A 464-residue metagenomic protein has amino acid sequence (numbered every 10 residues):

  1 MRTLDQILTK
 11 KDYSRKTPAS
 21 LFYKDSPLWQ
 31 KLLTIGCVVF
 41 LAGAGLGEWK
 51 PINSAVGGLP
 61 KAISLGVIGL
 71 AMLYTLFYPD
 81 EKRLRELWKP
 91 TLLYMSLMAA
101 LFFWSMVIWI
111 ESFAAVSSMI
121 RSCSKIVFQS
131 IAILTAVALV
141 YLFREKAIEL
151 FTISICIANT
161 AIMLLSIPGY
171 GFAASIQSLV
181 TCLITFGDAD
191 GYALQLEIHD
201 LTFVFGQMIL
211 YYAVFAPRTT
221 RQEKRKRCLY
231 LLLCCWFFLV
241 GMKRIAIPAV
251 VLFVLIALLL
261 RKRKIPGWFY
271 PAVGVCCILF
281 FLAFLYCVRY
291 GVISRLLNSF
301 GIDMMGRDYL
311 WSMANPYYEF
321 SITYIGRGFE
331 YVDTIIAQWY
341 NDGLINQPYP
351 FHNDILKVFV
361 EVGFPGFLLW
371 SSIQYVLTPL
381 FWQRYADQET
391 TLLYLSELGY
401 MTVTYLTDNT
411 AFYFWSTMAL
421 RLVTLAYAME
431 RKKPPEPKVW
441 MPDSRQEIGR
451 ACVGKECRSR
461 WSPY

Functional and structural regions predicted by a protein language model:
R2-D80, A100-W109, S166, M401-V403: N-terminal signal-anchor transmembrane segment
I63, P90-F103, F113-Y141, L150-C156 (+1 more regions): Aromatic-anchored transmembrane helix interface
M106-A115, T160-L201, Y340, N346: Membrane-interfacial helix-loop-helix modules of multi-pass inner-membrane proteins that assemble, modify, or transport
E149-I176, Q195-L260: Alpha-helical transmembrane segments of multi-pass inner-membrane proteins
I153, I157, F269, E361-T402 (+3 more regions): Hydrophobic transmembrane alpha-helices and their immediate junctions
L164, P168, L258-F300, P316-E319: A membrane-periplasm/extracellular boundary helix in multi-pass inner-membrane enzymes that assemble envelope glycans
I209-A213, L395-Y405, N409-Q446: Transmembrane alpha-helices of multi-pass inner-membrane enzymes
N298-V362: Long extracytoplasmic/lumenal interhelical loops at the membrane interface of multi-pass membrane proteins
